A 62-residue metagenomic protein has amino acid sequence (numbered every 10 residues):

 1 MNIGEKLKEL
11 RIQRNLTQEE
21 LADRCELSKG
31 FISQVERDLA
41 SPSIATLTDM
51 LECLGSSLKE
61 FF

Functional and structural regions predicted by a protein language model:
M1-I3: Absolute protein N-terminus
E5-D23: Short basic helix-loop element that most often maps to the first helix and adjoining turn of HTH DNA-binding modules
L7, L21-A22, I32-V35, F61: Conserved hydrophobic/aromatic packing and binding residues within compact polymer-binding modules
K8, I44-A45: Short, Lys/Arg-enriched C-terminal cap helix and immediately downstream tail that follows
I12, R37, S56: Short, conserved catalytic or interaction motifs in soluble domains
S28-P42: Recognition helix of helix-turn-helix/homeodomain-like DNA-binding domains that insert into the DNA major groove
A45-E60: DNA major-groove recognition helix of helix-turn-helix/homeodomain DNA-binding modules
